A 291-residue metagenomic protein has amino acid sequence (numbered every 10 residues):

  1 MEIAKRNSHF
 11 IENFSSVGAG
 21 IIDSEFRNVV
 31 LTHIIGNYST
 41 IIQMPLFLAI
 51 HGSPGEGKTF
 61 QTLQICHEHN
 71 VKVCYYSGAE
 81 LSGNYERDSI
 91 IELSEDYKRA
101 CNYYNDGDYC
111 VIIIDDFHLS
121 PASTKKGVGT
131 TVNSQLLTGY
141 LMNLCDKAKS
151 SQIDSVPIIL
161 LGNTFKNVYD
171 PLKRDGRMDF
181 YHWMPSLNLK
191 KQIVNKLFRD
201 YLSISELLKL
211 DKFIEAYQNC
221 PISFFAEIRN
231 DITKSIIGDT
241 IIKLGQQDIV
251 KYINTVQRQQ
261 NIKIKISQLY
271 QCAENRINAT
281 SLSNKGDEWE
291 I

Functional and structural regions predicted by a protein language model:
E2-S15, N188, N195-I291: C-terminal alpha-helical "lid" subdomain
A4-L48: Pre-Walker A (pre-P-loop) alpha-helix and adjacent loop at the N terminus of AAA/AAA+ ATPase modules, a conserved
T40-Y76, R99: Walker A/P-loop
Y75-N105: Short glycine-rich substrate-engagement loop in P-loop NTPases that contacts/grips substrate
D106-I112, S151-I159: Loop/turn-to-beta-strand initiation segments
D116, V156-F165: A short beta-strand-to-loop transition that corresponds to the Sensor-1 phosphate-sensing loop of AAA+ P-loop ATPases
H118-D154, D170: Conserved catalytic/switch belt of AAA+ P-loop NTPases
D170-L187: A short helix-turn-beta junction within AAA+ P-loop NTPase domains corresponding to the substrate/partner-engaging
